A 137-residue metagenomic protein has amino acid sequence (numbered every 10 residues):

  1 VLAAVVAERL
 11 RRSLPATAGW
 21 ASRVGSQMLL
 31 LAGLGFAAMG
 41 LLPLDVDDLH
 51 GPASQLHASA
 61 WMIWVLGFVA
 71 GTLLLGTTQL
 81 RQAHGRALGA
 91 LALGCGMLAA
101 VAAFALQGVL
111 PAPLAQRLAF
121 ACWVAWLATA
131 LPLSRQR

Functional and structural regions predicted by a protein language model:
V1, L56-F68, A115-V124: Alpha-helical transmembrane segments of polytopic membrane proteins
V1-V24, T72-L80: Internal transmembrane alpha-helix with an interfacial aromatic "cap," most often the third helix
A3-L10, M39-P43, T72-L75, A103 (+1 more regions): Structural signal for membrane-spanning alpha-helices in multi-pass inner-membrane proteins, emphasizing helix cores
L14-L30, A87-A92: Interfacial segments of alpha-helical transmembrane regions
A16-R23, D48-L56, H84, Q107-L114: Juxtamembrane loop-transmembrane helix junctions in multi-pass integral membrane proteins, especially the extracellular
S26-L41, L93-A102: Small-polar-interrupted transmembrane alpha-helices in polytopic inner-membrane proteins
G35-T77: Membrane-proximal helix-loop-helix units in multi-pass membrane proteins
L75-R137: Terminal transmembrane helical module of multi-pass membrane proteins
